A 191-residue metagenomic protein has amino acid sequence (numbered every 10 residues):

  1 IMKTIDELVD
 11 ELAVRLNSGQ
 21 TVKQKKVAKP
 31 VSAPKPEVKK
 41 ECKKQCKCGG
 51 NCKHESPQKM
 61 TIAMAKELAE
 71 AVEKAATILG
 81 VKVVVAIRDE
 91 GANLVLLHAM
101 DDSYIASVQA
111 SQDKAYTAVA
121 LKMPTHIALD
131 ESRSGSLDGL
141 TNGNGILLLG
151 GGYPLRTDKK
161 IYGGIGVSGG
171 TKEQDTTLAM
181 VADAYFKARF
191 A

Functional and structural regions predicted by a protein language model:
K3-K23, V27-P30, P34-A191: Flexible, solvent-exposed loop/hinge segments and secondary-structure transition points
